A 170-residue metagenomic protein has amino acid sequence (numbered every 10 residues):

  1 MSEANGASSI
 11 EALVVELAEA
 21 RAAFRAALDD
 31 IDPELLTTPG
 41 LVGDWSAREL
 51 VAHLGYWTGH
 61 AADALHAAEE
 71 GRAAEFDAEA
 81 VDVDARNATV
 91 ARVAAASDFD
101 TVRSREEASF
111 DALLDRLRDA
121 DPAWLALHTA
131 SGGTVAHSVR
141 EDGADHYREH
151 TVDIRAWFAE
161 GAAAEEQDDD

Functional and structural regions predicted by a protein language model:
M1-S8, E165-D170: Actinobacteria-biased recognition of intrinsically disordered, low-complexity terminal regions
E3-I10, R92-A96, G132-A136: A short, mixed-charge helix-start or loop-turn motif at secondary-structure junctions
E3-P33, Y56, H60-A67, D145-R148: Alpha-helical bundle segments that constitute or directly flank the non-heme di-iron/ferroxidase center
E16, V83-W124: Acidic/histidine-rich alpha-helical segments that form the ligand environment of transition-metal centers
D30, H53, R116-D119: Conserved catalytic core of Hanks-type protein kinase domains
T37-D84, P122-D170: Short, contiguous alpha-helical
